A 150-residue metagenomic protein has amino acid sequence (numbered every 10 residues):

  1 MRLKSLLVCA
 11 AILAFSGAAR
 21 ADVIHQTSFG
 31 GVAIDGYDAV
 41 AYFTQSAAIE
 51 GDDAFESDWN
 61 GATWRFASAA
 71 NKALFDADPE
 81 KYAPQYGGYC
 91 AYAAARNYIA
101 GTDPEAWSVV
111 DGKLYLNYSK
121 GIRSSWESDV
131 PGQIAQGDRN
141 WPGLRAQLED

Functional and structural regions predicted by a protein language model:
M1-L7: Bacterial N-terminal signal peptides that target proteins for export
V8-S16: Bacterial N-terminal signal peptides
G17-D22: Sec/Tat signal peptide C-region and signal peptidase I cleavage site
V23-V40: Short N-terminal segments immediately surrounding and downstream of signal-peptide cleavage
G51-A54, L74, D78-P84, R96-E105 (+1 more regions): A charge-rich, low-complexity, intrinsically flexible signal that marks solvent-exposed coils, linkers, repeats
N60-C90: Mid-length scaffold segments of soluble, non-membrane domains
R65-F66, Y115-Y118: Hydrophobic core segments of beta-strands in well-ordered, beta-rich domains
E127-D150: C-terminal partner/receptor-binding element of secreted or periplasmic proteins
